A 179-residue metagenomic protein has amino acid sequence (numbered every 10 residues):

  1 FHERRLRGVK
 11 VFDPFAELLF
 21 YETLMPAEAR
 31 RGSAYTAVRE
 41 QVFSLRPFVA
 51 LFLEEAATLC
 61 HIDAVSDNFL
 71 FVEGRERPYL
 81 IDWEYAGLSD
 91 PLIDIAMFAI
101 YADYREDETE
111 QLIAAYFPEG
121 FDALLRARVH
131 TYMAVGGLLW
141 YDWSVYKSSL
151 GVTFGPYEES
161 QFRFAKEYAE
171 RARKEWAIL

Functional and structural regions predicted by a protein language model:
H2-L6, G120: Protein kinase-like catalytic domain
L6-I62, V72-G74: An alpha-helical support segment within catalytic cores of ATP-dependent transferases
A29, D142-L179: ATP/Mg2+ or Mg2+-diphosphate-binding catalytic cores that bind nucleotide phosphates or diphosphates via glycine-rich
L59, Y79-D82: Pre-DFG segment of protein kinase catalytic domains
L92-F121, A134-V152, F164: Active-site activation/catalytic loop segments of kinase-like enzymes and analogous catalytic loops in related
A127, T131-V135: Start-of-helix signal in alpha-solenoid helical-repeat scaffolds, especially tetratricopeptide repeats
